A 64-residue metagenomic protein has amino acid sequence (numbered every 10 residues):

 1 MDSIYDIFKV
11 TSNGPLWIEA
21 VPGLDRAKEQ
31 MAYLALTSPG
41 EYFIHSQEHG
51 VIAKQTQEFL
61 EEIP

Functional and structural regions predicted by a protein language model:
M1-L16: Short aromatic-glycine-(Arg/Gly/Cys) micro-motifs in beta-strand/loop hairpins
M1-S3, A35-S38: Short, surface-exposed loop and linker segments with low hydrophobicity and enrichment for Pro/Ser/Thr
V10-S12, L24, Q47: Generic structural motif
P15-R26: A short, exposed loop/beta-hairpin motif centered on an aromatic-Gly-Thr core
L36-P64: Short, mixed-charge low-complexity intrinsically disordered segments
